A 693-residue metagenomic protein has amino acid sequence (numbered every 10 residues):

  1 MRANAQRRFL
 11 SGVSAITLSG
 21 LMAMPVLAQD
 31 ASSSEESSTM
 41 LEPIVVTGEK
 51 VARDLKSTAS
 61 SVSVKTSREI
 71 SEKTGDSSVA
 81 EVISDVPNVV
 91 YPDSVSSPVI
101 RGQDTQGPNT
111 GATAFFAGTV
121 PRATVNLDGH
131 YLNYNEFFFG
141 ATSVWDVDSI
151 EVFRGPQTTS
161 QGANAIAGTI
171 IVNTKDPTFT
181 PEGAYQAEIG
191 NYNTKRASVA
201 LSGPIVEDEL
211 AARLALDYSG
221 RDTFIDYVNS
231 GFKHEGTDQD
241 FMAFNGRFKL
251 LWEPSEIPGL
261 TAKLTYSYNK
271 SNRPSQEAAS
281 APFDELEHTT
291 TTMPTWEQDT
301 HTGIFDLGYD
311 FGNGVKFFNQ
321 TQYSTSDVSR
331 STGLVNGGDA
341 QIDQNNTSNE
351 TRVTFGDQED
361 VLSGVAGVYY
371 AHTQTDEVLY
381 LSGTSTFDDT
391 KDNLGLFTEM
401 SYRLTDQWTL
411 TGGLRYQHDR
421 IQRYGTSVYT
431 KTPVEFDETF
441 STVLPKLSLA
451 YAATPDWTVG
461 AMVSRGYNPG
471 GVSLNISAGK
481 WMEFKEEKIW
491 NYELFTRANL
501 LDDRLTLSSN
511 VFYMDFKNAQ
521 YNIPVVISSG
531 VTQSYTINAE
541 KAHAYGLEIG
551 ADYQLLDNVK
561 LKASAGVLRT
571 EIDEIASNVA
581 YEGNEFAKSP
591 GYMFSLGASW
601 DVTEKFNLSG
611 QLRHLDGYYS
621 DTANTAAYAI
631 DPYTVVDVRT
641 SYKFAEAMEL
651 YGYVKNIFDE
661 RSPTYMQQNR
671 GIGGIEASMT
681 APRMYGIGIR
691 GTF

Functional and structural regions predicted by a protein language model:
E35-S37, V45-V95, V99-I100, T110-G111 (+4 more regions): N-terminal plug
P43, V79, P98-V99, A114 (+5 more regions): N-terminal periplasmic accessory domains that precede and gate Gram-negative outer-membrane beta-barrel machines
A112-A117, P121-R154: Short acidic/polar hinge/loop motifs at secondary-structure boundaries that mediate gating or recognition
E182-A184, I189-R221, I225-D226, S230-R273 (+8 more regions): Transmembrane beta-barrel wall of Gram-negative outer-membrane proteins
E235, Q239-G364, V368-Q374, T506-S508: Outer-membrane beta-barrel domain signature, strongest for Gram-negative TonB-dependent receptors and also present
D306-D310, V315-T332, A452, T458-S464 (+3 more regions): Membrane-embedded beta-barrel scaffold of Gram-negative outer-membrane proteins
L410, Y513-D515, I537-A623, R690-T692: Gram-negative outer-membrane beta-barrel transporters
K517, H614-S620, S641-F693: C-terminal beta-signal and adjacent terminal beta-strands/loops of Gram-negative outer-membrane beta-barrel proteins
